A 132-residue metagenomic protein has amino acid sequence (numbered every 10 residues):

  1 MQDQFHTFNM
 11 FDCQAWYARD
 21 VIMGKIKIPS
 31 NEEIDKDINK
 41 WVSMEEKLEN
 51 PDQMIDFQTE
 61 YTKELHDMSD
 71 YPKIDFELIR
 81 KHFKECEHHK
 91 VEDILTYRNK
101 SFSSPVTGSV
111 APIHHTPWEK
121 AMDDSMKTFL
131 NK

Functional and structural regions predicted by a protein language model:
Q2-K132: C-terminal, flexible cofactor-proximal segment of oxidoreductases
